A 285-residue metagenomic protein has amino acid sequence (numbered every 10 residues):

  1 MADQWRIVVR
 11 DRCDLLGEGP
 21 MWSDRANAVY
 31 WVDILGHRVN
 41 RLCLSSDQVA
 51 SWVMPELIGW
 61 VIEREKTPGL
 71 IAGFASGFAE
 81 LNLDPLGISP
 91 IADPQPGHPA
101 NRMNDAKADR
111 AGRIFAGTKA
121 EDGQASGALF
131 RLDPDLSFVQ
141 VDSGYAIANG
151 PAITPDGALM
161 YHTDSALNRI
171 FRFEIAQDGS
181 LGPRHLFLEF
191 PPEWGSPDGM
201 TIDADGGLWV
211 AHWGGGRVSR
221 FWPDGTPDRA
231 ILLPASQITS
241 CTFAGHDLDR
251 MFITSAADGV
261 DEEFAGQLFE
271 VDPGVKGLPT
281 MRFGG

Functional and structural regions predicted by a protein language model:
W5-D11, D47-V53, S89-P96, S137-S143 (+2 more regions): A short beta-strand motif characteristic of beta-propeller blades
D11-A26, M54-G73, G97-R113, V141-L159 (+4 more regions): Beta-rich, blade/repeat-based domains predominating in secreted/periplasmic proteins but also intracellular
I34-L35, A120-S126, S165-N168, W213-G214 (+1 more regions): Short, solvent-exposed loop/turn segments at conserved positions within beta-propeller repeat blades
R38-N40, G77-A79, G127-F130, R169-F171 (+2 more regions): A short loop-to-beta-strand structural motif that recurs across blades of beta-propeller domains
D84-V141: Hydrophobic alpha-helical segments and helix pairs
N168-R169, F173, E189-P223: Loop/turn-rich, solvent-exposed surfaces of beta-rich toroidal or solenoidal domains
F173-S180, D272-L278: Short loop/turn segments immediately following beta-strands, especially the blade-tip and inter-blade linker loops
T242-G285: Blade-level signature of beta-propeller repeat domains, shared across WD40, Kelch, NHL, RCC1 and BNR/Asp-box propellers
